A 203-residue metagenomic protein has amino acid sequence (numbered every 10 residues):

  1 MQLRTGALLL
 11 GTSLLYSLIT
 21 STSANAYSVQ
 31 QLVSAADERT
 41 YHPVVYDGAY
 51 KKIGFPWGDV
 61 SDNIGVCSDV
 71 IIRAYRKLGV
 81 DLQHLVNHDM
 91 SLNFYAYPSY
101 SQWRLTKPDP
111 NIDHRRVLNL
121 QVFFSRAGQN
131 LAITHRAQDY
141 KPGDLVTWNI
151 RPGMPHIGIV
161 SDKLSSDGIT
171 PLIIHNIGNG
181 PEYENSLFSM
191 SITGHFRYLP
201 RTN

Functional and structural regions predicted by a protein language model:
M1-L10: Bacterial N-terminal signal peptides that target proteins for export
L9-T20: Bacterial N-terminal signal peptides
A24-G65: Active-site-adjacent structural segments surrounding the nucleophilic cysteine of cysteine proteases and isopeptidases
A26-Q31, G58-D69, N111-H114, T134-A137 (+2 more regions): Soluble non-cytosolic domains of exported or imported proteins
S28-V33, S91-I173: ...with weaker cross-activation on analogous glycine-rich loops/strands in unrelated enzymes
D37, Y41, I72-V80, N87 (+2 more regions): Sec-exported extracytoplasmic/periplasmic mature domains
G48-S68, D81-K107: Acidic helix-start/capping segments at beta-turn-to-alpha-helix junctions
G168-N203: Low-complexity, Gly/Ser/Thr/Pro-rich intrinsically disordered linker/tail segments
